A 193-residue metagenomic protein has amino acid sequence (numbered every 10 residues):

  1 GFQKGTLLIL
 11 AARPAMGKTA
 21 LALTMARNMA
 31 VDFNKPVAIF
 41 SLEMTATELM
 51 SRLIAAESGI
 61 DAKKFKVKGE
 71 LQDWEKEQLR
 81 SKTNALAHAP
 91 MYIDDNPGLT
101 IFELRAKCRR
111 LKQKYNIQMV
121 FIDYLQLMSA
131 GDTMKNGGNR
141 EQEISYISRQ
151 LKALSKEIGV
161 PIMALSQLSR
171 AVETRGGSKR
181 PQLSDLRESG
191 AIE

Functional and structural regions predicted by a protein language model:
G1-G5: Phosphate-binding P-loop
A11-A12: The Walker A (P-loop) glycine that initiates the GxxxxGKT/S ATP-binding motif of P-loop NTPases
A15: Walker A (P-loop) phosphate-binding loop of P-loop NTPases
K18-T19: Conserved lysine of the Walker
A22-T24, N28-N116, A130: Cytosolic-facing regulatory segments adjacent to core modules
R52-G59, Q126-Q150, V172-P181: Conserved P-loop NTPase nucleotide-binding/switch module
Q142-E193: Phosphate-binding/switch region of NTP-binding enzymes
